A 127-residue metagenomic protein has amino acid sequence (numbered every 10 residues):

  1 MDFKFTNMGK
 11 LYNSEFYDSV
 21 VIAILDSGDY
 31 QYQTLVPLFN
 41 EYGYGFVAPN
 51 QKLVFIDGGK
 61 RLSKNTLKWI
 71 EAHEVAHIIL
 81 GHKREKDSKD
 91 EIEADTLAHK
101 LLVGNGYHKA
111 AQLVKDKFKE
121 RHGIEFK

Functional and structural regions predicted by a protein language model:
M1-P37: A metal-dependent hydrolase signature that marks the N-terminal structural subdomain at the beginning of catalytic folds
E15, G28, Y42-G43, G81 (+3 more regions): Short, flexible coil/linker elements and helix-boundary hinge sites characteristic of intrinsically disordered
D29-K64, V75-H82: Active-site scaffold of zinc-dependent metalloenzymes
K60-R61, V75-E93, L101-G106: Catalytic Zn2+-binding segment of zinc metalloproteases
K64-W69, D90: Alpha-helical scaffolds flanking conserved acidic
N105-K127: Long, well-structured alpha-helical subdomains associated with metal-dependent extracellular/ecto-lumenal hydrolases
